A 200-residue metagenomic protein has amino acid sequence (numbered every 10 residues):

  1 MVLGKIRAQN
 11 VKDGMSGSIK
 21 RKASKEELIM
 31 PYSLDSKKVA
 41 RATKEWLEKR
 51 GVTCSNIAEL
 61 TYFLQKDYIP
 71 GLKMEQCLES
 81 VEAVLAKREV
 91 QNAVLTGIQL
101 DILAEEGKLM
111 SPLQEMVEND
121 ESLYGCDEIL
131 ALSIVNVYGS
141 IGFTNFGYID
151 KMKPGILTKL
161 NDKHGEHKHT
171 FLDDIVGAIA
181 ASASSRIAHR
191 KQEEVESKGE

Functional and structural regions predicted by a protein language model:
M1-L28: N-terminal amphipathic/basic-hydrophobic helices that include classical n-h-c signal peptides and signal-anchor
G4, Y32, S36, R50 (+4 more regions): Intrinsic-disorder-associated interaction segments
E26, S36-K37, T158: Generic signal for short, ordered secondary-structure residues within or immediately flanking folded domains
E27-Y32, L100: Intrinsically disordered, low-complexity linker/tail regions enriched in Pro/Ser/Thr and polar/acidic residues
D35-D101: N-terminal interaction modules that seed assembly of large macromolecular complexes
E59-F63, T96-G97, L130-S140, D174-S182: Short, hydrophobic/amphipathic alpha-helical patches that form generic packing surfaces within helical domains
Q76-K151: Long, charge-patterned amphipathic interaction tracts in eukaryotic proteins
T144-E200: Glycine-rich, aromatic-bearing surface loops/beta-hairpins
